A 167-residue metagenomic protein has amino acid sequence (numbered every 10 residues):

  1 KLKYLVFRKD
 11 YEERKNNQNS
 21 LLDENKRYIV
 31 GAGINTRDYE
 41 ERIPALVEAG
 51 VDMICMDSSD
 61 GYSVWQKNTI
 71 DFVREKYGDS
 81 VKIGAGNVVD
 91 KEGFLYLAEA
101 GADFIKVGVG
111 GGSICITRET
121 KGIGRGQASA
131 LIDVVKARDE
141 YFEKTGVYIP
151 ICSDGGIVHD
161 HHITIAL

Functional and structural regions predicted by a protein language model:
K1-L167: Alpha/beta enzyme core
